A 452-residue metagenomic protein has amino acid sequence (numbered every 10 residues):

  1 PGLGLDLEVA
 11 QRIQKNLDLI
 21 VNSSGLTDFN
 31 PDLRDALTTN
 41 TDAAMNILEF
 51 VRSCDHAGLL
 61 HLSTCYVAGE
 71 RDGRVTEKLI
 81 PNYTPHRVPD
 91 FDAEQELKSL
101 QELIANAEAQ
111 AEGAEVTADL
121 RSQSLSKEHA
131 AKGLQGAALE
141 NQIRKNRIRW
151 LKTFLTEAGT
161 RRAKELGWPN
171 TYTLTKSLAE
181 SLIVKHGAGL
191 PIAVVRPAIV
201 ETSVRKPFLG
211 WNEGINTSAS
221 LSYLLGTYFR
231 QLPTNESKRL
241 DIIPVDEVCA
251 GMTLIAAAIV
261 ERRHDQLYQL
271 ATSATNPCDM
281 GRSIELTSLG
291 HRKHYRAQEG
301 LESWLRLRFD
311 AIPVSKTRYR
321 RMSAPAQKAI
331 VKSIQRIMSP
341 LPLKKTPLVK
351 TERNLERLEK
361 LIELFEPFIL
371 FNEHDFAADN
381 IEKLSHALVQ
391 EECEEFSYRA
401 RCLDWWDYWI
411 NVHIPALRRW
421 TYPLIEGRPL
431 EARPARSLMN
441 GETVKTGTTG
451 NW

Functional and structural regions predicted by a protein language model:
P1, I20-N22, L60-L62, V195 (+2 more regions): Extended hydrophobic secondary-structure segments that form protein cores and membrane-embedded regions
P1-L19: Conserved Rossmann-fold cofactor-binding substructure of NAD(P)-dependent oxidoreductases
L19-S23, N30-D35, D42-L174, K185-F208: Conserved Rossmann-fold NAD(P)-dependent oxidoreductase catalytic core, especially the SDR/UDP-sugar
D32, R149-N170, I192, P197-A198 (+5 more regions): A conserved pocket-lining segment of Rossmann-fold NAD(P)-dependent short-chain dehydrogenase/reductase
T39, I243-D246, C278, F376: Residue-level signal for the nucleotide or nucleotide-sugar donor/cofactor binding architecture
T41-L48, K176-E180, V248-T253, I410 (+1 more regions): Short, hydrophobic/amphipathic alpha-helical packing segments that form internal helix faces or helix-helix interfaces
A258-P367, N372-E373, K383-R401, W406-W409 (+2 more regions): Mid/C-terminal beta-alpha module of Rossmann-like enzyme folds, strongest in SDR-family dehydrogenases/epimerases
